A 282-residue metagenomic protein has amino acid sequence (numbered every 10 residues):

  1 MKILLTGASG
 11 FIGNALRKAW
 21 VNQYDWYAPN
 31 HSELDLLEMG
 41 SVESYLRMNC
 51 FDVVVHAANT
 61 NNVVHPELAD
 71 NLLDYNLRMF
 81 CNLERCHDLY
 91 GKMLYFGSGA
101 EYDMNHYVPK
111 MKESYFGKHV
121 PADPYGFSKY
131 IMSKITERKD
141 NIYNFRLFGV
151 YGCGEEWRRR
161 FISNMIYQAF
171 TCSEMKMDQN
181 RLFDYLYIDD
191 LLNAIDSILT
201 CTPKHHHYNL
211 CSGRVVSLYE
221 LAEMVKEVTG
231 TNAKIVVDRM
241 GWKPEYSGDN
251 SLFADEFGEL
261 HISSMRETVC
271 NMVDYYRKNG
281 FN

Functional and structural regions predicted by a protein language model:
I3-N22: N-terminal Rossmann NAD(P)H-binding glycine-rich loop of SDR-like oxidoreductase domains
T6, P29, V54-T60, M93-G99 (+1 more regions): SDR active-site strand-loop-helix element
R17, C172-N282: C-terminal substrate-binding subdomain of Rossmann-fold SDR/epimerase-dehydratase oxidoreductases
D25-S44: Adenosine-cofactor binding site in Rossmann-like domains, unifying the SAM/SAH pocket of S-adenosylmethionine-dependent
G40-Y75: NAD(P)H-binding glycine-rich loop region in Rossmannoid oxidoreductase-like domains and their noncatalytic homologs
C81-A122: Conserved Rossmann-fold NAD(P)-dependent oxidoreductase catalytic core, especially the SDR/UDP-sugar
P124, S128: Active-site helix of classical SDR
Y130, K134-F183, I188-D196, V225: NAD(P)-dependent short-chain dehydrogenase/reductase
